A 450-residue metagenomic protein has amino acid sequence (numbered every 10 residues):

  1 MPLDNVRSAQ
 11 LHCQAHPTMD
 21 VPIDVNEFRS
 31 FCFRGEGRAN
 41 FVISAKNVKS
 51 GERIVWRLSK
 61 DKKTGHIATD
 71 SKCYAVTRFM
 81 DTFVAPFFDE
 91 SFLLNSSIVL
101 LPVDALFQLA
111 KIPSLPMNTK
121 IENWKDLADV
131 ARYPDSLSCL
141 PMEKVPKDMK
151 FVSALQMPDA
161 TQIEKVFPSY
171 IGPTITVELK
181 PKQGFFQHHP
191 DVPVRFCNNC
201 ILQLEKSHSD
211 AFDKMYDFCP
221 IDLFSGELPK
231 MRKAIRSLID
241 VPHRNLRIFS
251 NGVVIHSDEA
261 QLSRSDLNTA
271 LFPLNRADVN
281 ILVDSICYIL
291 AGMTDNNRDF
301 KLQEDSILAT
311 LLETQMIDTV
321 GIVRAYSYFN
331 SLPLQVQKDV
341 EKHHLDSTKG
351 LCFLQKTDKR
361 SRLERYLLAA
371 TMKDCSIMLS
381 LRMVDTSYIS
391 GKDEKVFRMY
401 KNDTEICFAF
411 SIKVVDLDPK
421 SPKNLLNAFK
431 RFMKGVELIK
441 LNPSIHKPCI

Functional and structural regions predicted by a protein language model:
P2-I450: Conserved ATP-binding subdomain of kinase catalytic cores across diverse folds
